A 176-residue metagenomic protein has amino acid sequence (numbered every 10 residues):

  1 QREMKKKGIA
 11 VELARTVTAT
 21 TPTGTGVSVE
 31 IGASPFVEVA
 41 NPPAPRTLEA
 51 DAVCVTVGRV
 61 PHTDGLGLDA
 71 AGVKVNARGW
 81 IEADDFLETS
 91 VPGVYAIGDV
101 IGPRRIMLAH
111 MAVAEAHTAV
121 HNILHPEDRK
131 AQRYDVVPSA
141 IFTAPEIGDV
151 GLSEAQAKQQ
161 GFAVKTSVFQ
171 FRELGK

Functional and structural regions predicted by a protein language model:
K5-V17: A conserved beta-strand/loop element that lines the FAD pocket in flavoprotein oxidoreductases
V11, E38, R46-P126: FAD-site-proximal beta/loop scaffold in flavoenzymes
V11-L13, I31, T166: A structural preference for short, hydrophobic beta-strand core positions in alpha/beta folds
V17-A19, S28, R59-H62, V100-K176: Mid-to-C-terminal Rossmann-like scaffold of FAD/NAD(P)H-dependent oxidoreductases
T21-T47, V53: Conserved beta-strand-loop-beta-strand element in the redox core of flavoprotein oxidoreductases
